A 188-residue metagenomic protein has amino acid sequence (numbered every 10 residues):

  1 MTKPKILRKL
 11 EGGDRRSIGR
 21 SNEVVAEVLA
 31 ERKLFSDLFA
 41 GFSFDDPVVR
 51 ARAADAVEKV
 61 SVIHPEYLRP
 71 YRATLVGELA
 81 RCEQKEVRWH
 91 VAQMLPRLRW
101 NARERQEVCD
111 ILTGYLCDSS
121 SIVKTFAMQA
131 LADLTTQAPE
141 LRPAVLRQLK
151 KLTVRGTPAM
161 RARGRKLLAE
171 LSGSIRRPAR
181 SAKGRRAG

Functional and structural regions predicted by a protein language model:
M1-G188: Alpha-helical scaffold domains
